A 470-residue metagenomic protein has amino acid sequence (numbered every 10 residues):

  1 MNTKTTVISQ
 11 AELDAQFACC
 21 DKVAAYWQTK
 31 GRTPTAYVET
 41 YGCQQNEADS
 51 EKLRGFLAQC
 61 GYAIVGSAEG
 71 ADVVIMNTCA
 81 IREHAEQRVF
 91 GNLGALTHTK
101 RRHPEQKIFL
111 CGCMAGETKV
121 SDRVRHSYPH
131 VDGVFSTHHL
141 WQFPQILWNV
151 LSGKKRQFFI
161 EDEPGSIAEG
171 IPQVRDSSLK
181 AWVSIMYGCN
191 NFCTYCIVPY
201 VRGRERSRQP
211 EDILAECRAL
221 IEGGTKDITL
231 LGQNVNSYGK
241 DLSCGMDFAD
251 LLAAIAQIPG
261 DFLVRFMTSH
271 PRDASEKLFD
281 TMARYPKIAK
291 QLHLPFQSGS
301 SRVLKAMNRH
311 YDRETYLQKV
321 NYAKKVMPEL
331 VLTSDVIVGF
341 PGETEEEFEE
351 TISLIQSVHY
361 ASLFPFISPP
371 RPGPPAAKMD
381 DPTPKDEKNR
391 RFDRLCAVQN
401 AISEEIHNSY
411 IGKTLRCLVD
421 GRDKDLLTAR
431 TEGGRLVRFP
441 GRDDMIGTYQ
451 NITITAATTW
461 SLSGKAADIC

Functional and structural regions predicted by a protein language model:
M1, T6, A376-C470: Terminal RNA-binding accessory module
M1-Y238, K277, E314-K325, S353-S357 (+2 more regions): Proteins enriched for Cys/Gly/acidic motifs involved in redox and nucleic-acid/cofactor modification
A80-I81, R202-G203, L242-G245, K305-D312 (+1 more regions): Short glycine-enriched, charge-decorated loop/helix-capping segments at active-site entrances that position
E105-L110, E117-K119, I221-E345, Q356: Conserved SAM/AdoMet-binding glycine-rich loop
Q173-R175, D280-R284, F296, H407-S409 (+1 more regions): Replace "in large, NTP-powered and nucleic-acid-processing enzymes" with "in large, NTP-powered factors and other
D176-L179, C189-N191, I288, S298 (+5 more regions): Short flexible coil/turn linkers enriched for glycine and charged/polar residues that connect secondary-structure
C193, I213, L230, F266 (+7 more regions): Conserved, mostly hydrophobic/aromatic
E343, E350, V358-Y360: Contiguous mid-protein beta-loop-alpha structural module that forms a pocket-lining wall or clamp of enzyme active
